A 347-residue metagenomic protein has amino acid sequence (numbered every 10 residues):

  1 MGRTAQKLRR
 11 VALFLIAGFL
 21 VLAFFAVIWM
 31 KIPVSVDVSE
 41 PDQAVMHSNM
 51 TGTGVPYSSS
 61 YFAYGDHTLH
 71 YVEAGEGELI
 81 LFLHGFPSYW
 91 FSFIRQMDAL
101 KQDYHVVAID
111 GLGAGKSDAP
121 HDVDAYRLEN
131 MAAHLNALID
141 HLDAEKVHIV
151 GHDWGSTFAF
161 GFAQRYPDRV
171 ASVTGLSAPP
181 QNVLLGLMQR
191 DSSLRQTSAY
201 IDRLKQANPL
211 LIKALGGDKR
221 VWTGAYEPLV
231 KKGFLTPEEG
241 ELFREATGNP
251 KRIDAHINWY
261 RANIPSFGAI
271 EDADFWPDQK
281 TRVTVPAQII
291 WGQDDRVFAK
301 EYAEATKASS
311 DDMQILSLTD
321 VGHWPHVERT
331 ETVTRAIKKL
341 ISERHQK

Functional and structural regions predicted by a protein language model:
G2-V21: N-terminal Sec-pathway targeting helices
F19, A23-S59, Y64-L69, L79 (+6 more regions): Flexible "cap/lid" subdomain of the alpha/beta-hydrolase fold that forms the substrate-access gate
E73-K116: Conserved HGGG/HGGXW glycine-rich cap/lid loop of the alpha/beta-hydrolase fold
S88, D295, G322-W324: Glycine-/small-residue-rich active-site loops that bind phosphorylated ligands and cofactors
S88, L100, S156, V327-T330: Alpha-helical and His/Cys-centered functional microenvironments
V321-T330, T334: Catalytic histidine-centered segment of alpha/beta-hydrolase-like enzymes
